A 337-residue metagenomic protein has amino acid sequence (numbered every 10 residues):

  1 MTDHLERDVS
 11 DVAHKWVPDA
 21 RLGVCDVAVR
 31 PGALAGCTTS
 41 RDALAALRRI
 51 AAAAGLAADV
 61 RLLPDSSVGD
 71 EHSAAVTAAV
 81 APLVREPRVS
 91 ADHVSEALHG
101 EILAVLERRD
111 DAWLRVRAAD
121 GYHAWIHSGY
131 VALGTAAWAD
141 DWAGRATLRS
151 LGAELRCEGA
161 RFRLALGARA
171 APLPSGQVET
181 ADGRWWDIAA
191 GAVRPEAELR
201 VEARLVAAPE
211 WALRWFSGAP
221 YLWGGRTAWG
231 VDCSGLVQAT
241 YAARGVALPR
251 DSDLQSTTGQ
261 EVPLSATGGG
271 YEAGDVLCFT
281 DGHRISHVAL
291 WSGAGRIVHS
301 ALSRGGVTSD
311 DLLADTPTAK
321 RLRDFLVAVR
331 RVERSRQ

Functional and structural regions predicted by a protein language model:
L22-L47, W113: Short glycine/threonine-rich beta-strand-turn micro-motifs
C25, A45-D70, R88, D110 (+2 more regions): Boundary regions of SH3-family modules and the immediately adjacent low-complexity/disordered segments in eukaryotic
E86-D92, G152-A160, T257-T267: Short alpha-helix capping/helix-loop boundary micro-motifs
A91, A97, L164, G270-Y271: Short, well-ordered loop/turn sites that connect or cap secondary structure elements
E101, A168, G274-D275: Structural motif
L133, P195-L199, L264-T267, S292-Q337: Aromatic- and glycine-rich peptidoglycan recognition patches
L213, G225-R244, L248-P249: Active-site nucleophilic cysteine motif
A247-G306, L312: ...with weaker cross-activation on analogous glycine-rich loops/strands in unrelated enzymes
